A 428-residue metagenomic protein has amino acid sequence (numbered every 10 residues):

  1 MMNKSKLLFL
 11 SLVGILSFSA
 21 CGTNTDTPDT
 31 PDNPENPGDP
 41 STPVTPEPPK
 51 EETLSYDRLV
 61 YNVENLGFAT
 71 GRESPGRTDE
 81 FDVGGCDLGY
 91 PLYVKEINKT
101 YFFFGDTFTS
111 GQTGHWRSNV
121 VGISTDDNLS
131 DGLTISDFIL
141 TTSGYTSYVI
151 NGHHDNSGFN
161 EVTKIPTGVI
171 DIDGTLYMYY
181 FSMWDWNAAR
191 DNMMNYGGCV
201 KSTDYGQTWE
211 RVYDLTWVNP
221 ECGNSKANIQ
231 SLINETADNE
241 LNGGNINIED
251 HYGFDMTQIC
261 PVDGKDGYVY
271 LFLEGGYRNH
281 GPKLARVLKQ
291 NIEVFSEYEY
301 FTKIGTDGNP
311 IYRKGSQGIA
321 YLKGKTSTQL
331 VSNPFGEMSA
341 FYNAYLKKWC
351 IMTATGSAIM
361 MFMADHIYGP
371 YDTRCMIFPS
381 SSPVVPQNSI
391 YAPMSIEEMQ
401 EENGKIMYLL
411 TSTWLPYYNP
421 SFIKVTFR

Functional and structural regions predicted by a protein language model:
M1-S19: Sec-dependent bacterial lipoprotein signal peptides
F18-T53: Bacterial Sec-dependent N-terminal signal peptides
G22-N24, E47-F81, V94-E161, D171-G244 (+5 more regions): Beta-rich carbohydrate-recognition and catalytic domains
G85-D87, T163-P166, D255, P334-G336 (+2 more regions): Beta-rich catalytic cores
D87-L88, G105: Secretory pathway targeting signatures of secreted, lumenal, and periplasmic proteins
E249-H251: Flexible loop and strand-edge segments within Gram-negative outer membrane beta-barrel domains
I259, G336-F341, P386-M394: Beta-rich, blade/repeat-based domains predominating in secreted/periplasmic proteins but also intracellular
